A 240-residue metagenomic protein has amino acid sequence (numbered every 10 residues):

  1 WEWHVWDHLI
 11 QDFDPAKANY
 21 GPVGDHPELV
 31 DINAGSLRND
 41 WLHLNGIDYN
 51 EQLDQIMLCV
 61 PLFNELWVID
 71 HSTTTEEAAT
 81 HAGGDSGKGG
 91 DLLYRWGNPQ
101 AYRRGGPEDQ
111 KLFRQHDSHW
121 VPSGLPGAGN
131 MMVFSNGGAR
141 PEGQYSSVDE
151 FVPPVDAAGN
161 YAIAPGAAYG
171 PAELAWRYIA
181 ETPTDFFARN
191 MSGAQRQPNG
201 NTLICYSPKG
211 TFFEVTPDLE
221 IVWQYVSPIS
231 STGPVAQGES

Functional and structural regions predicted by a protein language model:
W1-S240: Histidine-/acidic-rich catalytic cores in large beta-rich domains
